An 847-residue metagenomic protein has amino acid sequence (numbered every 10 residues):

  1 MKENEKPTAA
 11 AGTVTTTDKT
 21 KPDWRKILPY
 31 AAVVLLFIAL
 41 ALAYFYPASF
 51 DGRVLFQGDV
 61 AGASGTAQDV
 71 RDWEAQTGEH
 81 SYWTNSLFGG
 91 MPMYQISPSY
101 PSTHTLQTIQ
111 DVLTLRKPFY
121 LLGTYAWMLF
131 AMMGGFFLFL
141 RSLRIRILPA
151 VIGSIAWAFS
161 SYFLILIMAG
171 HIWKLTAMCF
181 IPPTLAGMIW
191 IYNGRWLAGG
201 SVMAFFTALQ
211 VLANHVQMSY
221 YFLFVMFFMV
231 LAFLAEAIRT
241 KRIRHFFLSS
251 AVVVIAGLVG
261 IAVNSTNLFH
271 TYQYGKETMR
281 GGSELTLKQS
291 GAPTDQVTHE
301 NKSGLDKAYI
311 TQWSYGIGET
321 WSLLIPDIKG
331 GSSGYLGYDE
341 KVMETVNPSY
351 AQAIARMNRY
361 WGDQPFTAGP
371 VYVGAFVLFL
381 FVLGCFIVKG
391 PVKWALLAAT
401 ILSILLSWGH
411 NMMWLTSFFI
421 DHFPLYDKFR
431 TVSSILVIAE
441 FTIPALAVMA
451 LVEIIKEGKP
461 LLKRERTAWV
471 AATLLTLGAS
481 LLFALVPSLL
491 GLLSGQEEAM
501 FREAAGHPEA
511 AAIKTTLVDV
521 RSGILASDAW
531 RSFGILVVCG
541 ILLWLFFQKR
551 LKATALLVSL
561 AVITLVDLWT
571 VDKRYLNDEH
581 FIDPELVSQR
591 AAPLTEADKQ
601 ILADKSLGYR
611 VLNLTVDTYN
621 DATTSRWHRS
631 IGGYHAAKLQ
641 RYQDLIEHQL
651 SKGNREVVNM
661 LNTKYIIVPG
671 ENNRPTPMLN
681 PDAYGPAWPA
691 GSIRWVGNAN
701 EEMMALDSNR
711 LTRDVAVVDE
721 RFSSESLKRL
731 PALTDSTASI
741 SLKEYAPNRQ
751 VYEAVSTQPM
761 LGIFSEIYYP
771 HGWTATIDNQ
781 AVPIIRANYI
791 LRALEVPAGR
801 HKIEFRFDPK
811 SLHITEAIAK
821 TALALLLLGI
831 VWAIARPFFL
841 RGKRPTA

Functional and structural regions predicted by a protein language model:
E3-N4, G170-I181, I191-A208, V216-M218 (+3 more regions): Contiguous transmembrane helix-bundle modules in multi-pass membrane proteins
E3-N4, Q289-T294, V562, L568-D735 (+1 more regions): Extracytoplasmic
V14-S97, K288-A308, F379, A591-E596 (+2 more regions): Hydrophobic alpha-helical membrane-insertion signals
P29-T66, A256-H270, L402-L406, A479-A484 (+1 more regions): Transmembrane signal-anchor helices characteristic of membrane glycosylation enzymes that use polyprenol
L40-F136, I155-I167, H171-M178, N301-V373 (+1 more regions): Membrane-interface coil-to-helix junctions
A126-L143, V377-F379, L446: Transmembrane-helix motifs of polytopic, lipid-linked glycan transferases
F137-F159, L197-G200: Transmembrane-helix signature of polytopic, membrane-embedded enzymes that assemble or transfer cell-envelope glycans
A237, F379, V718-A847: Active-site-proximal, structured, solvent-exposed surfaces of multi-pass membrane proteins that position macromolecular
